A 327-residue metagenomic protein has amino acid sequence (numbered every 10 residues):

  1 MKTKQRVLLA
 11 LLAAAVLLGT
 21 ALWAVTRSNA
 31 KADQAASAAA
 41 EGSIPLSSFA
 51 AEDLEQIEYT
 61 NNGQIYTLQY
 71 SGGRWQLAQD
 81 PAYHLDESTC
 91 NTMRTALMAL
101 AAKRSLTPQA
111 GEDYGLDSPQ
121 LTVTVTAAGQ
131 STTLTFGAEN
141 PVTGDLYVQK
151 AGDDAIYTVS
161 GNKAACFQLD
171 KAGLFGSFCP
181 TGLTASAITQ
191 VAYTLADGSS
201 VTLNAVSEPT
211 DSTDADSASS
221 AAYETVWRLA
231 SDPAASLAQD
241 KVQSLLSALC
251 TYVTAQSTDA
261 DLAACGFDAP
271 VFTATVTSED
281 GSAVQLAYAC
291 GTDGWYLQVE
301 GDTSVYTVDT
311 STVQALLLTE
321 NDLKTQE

Functional and structural regions predicted by a protein language model:
M1-E327: A short-motif feature that recognizes glycine-rich, charge-decorated loops that bind or process nucleotide phosphates
